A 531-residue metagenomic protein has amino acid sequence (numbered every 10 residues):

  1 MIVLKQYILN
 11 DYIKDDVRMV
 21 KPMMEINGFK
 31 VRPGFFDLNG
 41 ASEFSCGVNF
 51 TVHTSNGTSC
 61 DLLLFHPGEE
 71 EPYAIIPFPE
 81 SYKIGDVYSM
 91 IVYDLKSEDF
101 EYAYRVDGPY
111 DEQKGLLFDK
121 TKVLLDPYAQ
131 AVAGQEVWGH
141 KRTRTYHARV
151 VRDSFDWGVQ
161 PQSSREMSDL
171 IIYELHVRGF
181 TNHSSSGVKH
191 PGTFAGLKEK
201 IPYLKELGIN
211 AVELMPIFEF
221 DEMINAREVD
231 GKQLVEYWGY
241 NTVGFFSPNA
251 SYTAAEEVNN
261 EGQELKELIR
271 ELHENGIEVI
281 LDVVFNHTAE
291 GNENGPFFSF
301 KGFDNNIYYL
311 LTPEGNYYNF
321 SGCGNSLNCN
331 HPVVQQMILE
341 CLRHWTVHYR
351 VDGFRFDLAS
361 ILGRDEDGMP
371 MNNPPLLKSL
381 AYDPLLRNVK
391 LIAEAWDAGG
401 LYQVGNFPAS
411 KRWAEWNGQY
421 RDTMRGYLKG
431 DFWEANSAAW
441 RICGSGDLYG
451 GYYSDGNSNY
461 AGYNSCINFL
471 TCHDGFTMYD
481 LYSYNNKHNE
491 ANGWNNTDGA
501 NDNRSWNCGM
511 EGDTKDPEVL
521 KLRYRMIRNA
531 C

Functional and structural regions predicted by a protein language model:
I2-S45, Y73-I75, K83-V87, D94-H176 (+1 more regions): The feature marks proteins involved in alpha-glucan
C46-F50: Structural beta-strand segments of beta-rich domains
T54-S59: Short proline/glycine-enriched turn/loop motifs at strand-loop junctions of beta-rich domains
D61-L63: Beta-strand signatures of extracellular beta-sandwich domains
F65-E71: Change "in extracellular beta-sheet-rich domains … of secreted and cell-surface proteins" to "in beta-sheet-rich domains
Y102, V106-Q160, E222-T242, G295-F320 (+2 more regions): Core domains of carbohydrate- and sulfate-ester-processing enzymes
A129, R350, E366-D367, M371-C531: Conserved alpha/beta catalytic core and glycan-binding cleft of carbohydrate-active enzymes
H176-A195, E199-V351, L358-Y382, L401 (+1 more regions): Substrate-binding/active-site clefts of carbohydrate-active enzymes
